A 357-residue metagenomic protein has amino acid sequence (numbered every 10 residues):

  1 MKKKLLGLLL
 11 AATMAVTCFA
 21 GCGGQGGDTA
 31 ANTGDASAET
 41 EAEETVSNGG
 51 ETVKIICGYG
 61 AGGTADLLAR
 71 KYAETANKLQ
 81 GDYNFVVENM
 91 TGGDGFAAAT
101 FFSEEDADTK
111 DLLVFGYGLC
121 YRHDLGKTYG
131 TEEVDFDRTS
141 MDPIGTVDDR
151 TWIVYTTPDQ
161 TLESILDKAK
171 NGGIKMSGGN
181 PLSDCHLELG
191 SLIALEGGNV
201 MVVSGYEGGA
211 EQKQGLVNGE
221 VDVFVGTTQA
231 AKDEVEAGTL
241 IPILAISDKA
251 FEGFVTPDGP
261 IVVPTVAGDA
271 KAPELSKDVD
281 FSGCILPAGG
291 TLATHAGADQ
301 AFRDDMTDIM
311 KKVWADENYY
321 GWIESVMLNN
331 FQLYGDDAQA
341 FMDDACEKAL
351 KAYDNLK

Functional and structural regions predicted by a protein language model:
M1-K54, K357: Short, low-complexity disordered leader/linker segments with a strong preference for bacterial N-terminal type II
A38-S140, P181, E196-E234, E317 (+3 more regions): N-terminal (or domain-start) structured segment
G50, A194, E236-A237, A298-K357: An extracytoplasmic/periplasmic, membrane-proximal ligand-sensing/linker region
G60-G62, Y117-G118, W152, T156-T161 (+3 more regions): Short coil/turn segments
K110-L113, E133-I153, K175-S177, I241-I243 (+1 more regions): A structural signal for short loop-to-beta-strand junctions that line the ligand-binding cleft of periplasmic/secreted
T146-Y155, K175-L195: Extracytoplasmic ligand-binding site segments that recognize negatively charged/polar headgroups
T156-I174: Flexible hinge/capping segments at coil-to-helix
V235-W314: C-terminal lobe and pocket-closing loops of periplasmic/extracytoplasmic Venus-flytrap solute-binding proteins
